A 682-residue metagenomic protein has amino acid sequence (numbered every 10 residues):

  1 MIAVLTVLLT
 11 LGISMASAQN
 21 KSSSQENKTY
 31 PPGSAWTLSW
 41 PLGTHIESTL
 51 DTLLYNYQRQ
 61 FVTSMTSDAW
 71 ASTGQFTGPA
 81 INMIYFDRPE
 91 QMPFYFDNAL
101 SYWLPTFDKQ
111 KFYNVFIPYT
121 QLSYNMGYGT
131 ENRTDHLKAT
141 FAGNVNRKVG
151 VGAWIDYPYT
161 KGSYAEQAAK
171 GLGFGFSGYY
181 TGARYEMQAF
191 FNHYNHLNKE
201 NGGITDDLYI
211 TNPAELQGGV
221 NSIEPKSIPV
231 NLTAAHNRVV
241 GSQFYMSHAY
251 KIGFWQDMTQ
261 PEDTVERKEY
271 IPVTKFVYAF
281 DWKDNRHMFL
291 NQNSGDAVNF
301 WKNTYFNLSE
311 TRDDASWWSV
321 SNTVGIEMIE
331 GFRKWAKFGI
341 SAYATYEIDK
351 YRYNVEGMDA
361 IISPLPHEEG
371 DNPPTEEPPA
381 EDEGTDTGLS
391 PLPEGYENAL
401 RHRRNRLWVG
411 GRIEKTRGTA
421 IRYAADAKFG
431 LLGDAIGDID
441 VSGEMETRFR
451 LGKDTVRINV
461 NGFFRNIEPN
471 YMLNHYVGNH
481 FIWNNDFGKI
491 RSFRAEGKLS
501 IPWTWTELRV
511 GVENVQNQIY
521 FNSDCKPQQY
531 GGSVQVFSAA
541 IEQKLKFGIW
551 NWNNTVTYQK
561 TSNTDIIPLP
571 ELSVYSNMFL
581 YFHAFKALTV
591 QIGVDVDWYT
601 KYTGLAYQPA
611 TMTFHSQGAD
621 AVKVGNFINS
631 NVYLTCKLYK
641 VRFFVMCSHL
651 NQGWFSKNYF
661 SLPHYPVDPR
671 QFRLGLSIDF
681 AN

Functional and structural regions predicted by a protein language model:
M1-S22, M646, P669-R670, G675-N682: Bacterial Sec-dependent N-terminal signal peptides
I2, T6, T10-S14, T44-H45 (+4 more regions): Generic signature of intrinsically disordered, low-complexity, basic-rich segments and short cationic peptides
G12-S14, G129, K161-A165, L432-D434 (+1 more regions): A generic structural signal for short coil/turn motifs at secondary-structure boundaries
A18-S242, K251-I271, E446-V456, H664-P669 (+1 more regions): Membrane-proximal, glycine/serine-rich, low-complexity loop/turn segments characteristic of large bacterial
A71-M92, G295-N299, A315-S319, G325 (+1 more regions): Structured extracytoplasmic
I117, N231-N293, S309-N682: Exposed, low-structure sequence patches enriched in small/polar residues
F300-F306: N-terminal low-complexity tails
